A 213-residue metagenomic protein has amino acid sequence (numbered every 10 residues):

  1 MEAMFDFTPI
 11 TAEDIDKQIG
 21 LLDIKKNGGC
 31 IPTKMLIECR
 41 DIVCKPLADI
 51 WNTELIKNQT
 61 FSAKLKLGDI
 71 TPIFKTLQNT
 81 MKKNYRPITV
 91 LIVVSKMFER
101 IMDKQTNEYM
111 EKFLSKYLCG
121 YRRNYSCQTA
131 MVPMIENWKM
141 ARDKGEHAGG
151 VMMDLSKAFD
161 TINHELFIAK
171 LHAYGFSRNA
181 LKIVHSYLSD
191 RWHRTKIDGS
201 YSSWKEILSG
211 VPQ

Functional and structural regions predicted by a protein language model:
F5-P212: Conserved pre-catalytic core of RNA-dependent polymerases
